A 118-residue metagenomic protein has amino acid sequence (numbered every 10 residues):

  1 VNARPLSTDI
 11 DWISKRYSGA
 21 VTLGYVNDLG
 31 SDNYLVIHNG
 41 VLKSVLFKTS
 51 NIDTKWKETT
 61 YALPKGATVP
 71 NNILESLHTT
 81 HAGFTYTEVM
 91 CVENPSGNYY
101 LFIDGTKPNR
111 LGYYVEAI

Functional and structural regions predicted by a protein language model:
V1-Y17: Sec-dependent signal peptide cleavage junction
I10, A20, Y34-I37, L74 (+1 more regions): A compositionally biased, intrinsically disordered/low-complexity signal enriched for hydrophobic/aromatic residues
I13, Y17-V21, H81-F84: Sec/Tat-exported extracytoplasmic proteins
V21-G40, T85-G105: A cross-family detector of function-defining hotspots
S31-A62, L101-I118: Amphipathic N-proximal alpha-helical interface segments
N51-E88: Long, charged/polar, surface-exposed segments that mediate recognition or autoinhibition
